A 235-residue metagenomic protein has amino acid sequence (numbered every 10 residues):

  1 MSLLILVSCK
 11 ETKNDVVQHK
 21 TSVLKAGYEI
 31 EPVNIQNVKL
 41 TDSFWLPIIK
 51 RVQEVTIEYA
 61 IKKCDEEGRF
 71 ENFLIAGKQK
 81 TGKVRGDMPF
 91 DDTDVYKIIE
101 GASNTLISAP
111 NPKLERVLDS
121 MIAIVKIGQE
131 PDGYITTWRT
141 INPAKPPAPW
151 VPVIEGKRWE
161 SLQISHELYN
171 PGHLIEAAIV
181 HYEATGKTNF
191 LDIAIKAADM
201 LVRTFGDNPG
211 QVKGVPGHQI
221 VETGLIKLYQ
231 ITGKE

Functional and structural regions predicted by a protein language model:
I5-S8: C-terminal motif of bacterial Sec signal peptides marking the signal peptidase cleavage site
T12-E235: Glycan-recognition and catalytic cores of secretory/periplasmic carbohydrate-active enzymes
